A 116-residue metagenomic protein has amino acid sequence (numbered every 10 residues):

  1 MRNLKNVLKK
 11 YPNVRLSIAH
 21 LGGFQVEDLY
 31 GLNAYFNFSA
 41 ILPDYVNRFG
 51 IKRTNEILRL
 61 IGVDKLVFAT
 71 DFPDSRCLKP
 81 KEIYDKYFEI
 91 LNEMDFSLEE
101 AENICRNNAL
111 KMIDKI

Functional and structural regions predicted by a protein language model:
M1-V67: Catalytic pocket-lining loop regions of alpha/beta-barrel enzymes, especially the amidohydrolase/enolase/GH5 lineages
H20, F36, D71, A101 (+1 more regions): Divalent metal-coordination and catalytic microenvironments
G23-F24, P73-R76: Short glycine-enriched loops at secondary-structure junctions
E27-D28, N47-R48, C77-L78, M112-D114: Short, solvent-exposed polar/charged micro-motifs at secondary-structure junctions
F38-L42, S75, E89, S97: Conserved short-loop catalytic and cofactor-binding motifs
G62-K65, K79-I116: Mid-to-C-terminal alpha-helical segments outside catalytic/metal-binding sites
